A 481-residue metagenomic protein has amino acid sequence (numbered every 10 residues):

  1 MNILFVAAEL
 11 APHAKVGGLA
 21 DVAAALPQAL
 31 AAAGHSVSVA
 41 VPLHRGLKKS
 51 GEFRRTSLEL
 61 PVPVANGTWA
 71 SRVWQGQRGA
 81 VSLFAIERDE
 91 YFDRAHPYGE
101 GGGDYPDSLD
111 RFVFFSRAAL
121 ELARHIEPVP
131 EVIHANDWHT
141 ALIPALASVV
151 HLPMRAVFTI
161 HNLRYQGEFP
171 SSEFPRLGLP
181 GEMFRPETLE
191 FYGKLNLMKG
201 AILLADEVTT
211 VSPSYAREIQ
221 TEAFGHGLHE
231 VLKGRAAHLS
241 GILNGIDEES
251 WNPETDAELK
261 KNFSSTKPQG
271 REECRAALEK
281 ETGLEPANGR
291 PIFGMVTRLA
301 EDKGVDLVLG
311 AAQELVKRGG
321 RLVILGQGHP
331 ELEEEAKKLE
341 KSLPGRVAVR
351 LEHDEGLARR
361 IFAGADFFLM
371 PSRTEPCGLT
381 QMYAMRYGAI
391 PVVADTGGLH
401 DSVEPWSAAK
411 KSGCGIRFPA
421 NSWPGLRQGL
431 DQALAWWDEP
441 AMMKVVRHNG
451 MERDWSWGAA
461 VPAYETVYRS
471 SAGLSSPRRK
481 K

Functional and structural regions predicted by a protein language model:
M1-K481: Catalytic cores of nucleotide-sugar-dependent glycosyltransferases that transfer UDP/GDP/TDP-activated
